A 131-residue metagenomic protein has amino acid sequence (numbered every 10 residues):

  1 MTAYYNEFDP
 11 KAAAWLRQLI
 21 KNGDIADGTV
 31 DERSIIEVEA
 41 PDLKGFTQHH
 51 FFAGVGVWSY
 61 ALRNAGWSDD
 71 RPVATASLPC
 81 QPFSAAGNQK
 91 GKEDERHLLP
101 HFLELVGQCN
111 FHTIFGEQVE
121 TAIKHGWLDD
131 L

Functional and structural regions predicted by a protein language model:
M1-L131: Conserved active-site and SAM-binding loop architecture of S-adenosyl-L-methionine-dependent nucleic-acid
